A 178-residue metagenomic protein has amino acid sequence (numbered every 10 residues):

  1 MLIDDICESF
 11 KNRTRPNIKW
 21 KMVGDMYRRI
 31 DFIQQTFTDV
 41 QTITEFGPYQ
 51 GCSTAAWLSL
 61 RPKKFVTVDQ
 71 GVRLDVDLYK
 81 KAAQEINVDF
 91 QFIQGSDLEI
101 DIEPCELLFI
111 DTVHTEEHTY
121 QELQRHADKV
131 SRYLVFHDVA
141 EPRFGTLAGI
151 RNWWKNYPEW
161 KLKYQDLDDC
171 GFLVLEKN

Functional and structural regions predicted by a protein language model:
M1-F109, V113-N178: A short alpha-helical cap/connector motif
